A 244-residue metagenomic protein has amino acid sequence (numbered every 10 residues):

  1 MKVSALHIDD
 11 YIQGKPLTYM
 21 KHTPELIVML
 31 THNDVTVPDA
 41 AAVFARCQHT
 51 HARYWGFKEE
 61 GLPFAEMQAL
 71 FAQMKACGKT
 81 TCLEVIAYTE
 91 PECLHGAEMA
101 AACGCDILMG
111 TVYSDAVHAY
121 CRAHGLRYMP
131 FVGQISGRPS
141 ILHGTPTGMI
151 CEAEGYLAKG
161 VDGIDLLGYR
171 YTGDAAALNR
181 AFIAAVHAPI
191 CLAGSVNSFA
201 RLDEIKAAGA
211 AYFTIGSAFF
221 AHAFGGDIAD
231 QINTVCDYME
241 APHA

Functional and structural regions predicted by a protein language model:
M1-T81, Y88-P91, A97-C103, E154-A158 (+1 more regions): Conserved N-terminal beta1-alpha1 strand-loop-helix module at the mouth
D9-H32, F71-A76, C121-I141, A175-A184: N-terminal small/glycine-rich loop or linker at the start of catalytic domains across soluble metabolic enzymes
P24-T31, W55-F57, T81-V85, I107-G110 (+4 more regions): Hydrophobic faces of well-ordered beta-strands that scaffold small-molecule active sites in alpha/beta enzyme cores
H51-R53, G78-K79, A101-I107, R122-M129 (+3 more regions): Glycine-enriched alpha-helix->loop->beta-strand junction motifs that scaffold or abut catalytic
E59, C103-A116, K159-Y171, S195-V196 (+1 more regions): Glycine-rich phosphate-binding active-site loops on the catalytic face of alpha/beta enzymes
M74, H118-C121, L126, K206 (+1 more regions): C-terminal helical cap(s) of enzyme catalytic domains, especially alpha/beta-barrels
I86, E90-Y171: Conserved anion-binding
E90-A102, G144-G148, A184, L192 (+1 more regions): Catalytic cores of alpha/beta
